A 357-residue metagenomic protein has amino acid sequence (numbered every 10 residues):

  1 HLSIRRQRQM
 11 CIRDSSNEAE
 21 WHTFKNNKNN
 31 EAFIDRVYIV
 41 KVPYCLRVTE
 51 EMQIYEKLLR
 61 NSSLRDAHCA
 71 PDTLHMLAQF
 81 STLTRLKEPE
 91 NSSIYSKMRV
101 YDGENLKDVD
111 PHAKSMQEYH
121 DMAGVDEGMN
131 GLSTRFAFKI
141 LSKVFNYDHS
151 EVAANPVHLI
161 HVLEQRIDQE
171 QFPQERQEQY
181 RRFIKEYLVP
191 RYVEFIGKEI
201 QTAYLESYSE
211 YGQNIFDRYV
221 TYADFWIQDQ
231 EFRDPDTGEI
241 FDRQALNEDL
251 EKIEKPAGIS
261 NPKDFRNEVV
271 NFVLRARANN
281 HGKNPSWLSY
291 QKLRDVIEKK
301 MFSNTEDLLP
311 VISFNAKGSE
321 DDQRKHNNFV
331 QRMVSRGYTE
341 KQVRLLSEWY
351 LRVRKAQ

Functional and structural regions predicted by a protein language model:
L2-I4, R8, I12: Single conserved hydrophobic/aromatic residue that forms the stacking wall/gate of nucleotide- or nucleobase-binding
I12, V37, L77: Conserved RecA-like P-loop NTPase ATPase core
R13-K25, P43-L46: A short beta-strand-to-loop transition that corresponds to the Sensor-1 phosphate-sensing loop of AAA+ P-loop ATPases
N26-P43: A short helix-turn-beta junction within AAA+ P-loop NTPase domains corresponding to the substrate/partner-engaging
K41, L46-A137: Conserved AAA+ ATPase small/helical "lid" subdomain
T134, S142-N146: Intrinsically disordered, low-complexity regions enriched in Pro/Ser/Thr/Gly and acidic residues
Y147-Q357: Terminal-proximal interaction/regulatory segments of ATP-powered molecular machines
